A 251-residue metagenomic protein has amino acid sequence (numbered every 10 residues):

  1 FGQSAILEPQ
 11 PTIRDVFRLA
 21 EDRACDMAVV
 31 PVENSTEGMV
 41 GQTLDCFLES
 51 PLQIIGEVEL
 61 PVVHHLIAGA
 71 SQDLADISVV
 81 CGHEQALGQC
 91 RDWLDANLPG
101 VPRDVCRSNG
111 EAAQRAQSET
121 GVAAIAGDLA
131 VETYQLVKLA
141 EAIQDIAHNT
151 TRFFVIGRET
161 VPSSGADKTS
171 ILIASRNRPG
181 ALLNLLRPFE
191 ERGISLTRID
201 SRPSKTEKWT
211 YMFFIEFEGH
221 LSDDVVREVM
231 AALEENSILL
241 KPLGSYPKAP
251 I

Functional and structural regions predicted by a protein language model:
F1-I251: Domain-level signature for soluble enzymes in the chorismate/prephenate branch of the shikimate pathway
